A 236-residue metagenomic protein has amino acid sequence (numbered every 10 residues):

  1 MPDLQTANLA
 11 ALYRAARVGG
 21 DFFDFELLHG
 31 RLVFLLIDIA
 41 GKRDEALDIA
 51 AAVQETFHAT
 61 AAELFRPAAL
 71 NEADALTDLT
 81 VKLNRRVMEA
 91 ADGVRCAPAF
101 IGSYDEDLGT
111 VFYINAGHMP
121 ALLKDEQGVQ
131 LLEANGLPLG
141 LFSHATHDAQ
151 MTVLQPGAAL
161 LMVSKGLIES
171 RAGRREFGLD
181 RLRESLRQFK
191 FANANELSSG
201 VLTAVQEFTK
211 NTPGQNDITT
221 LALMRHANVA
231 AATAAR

Functional and structural regions predicted by a protein language model:
M1-A159, N211-R236: … and, occasionally, acidic/histidine-rich disordered N-termini of signaling adaptors
K42, E169-S170: Short beta-strands and strand-coil junctions in structured, solvent-facing domains, enriched
L47-D48, R174-F177: Generic recognition of short, well-ordered alpha-helical segments
Q54-A62, I168, R183-K190: Short amphipathic alpha-helical signal-transduction/dimerization elements
N71, A75, R174, N193: Catalytic cores of large soluble enzymes that bind and process phosphate-bearing ligands
L123-E126, R171-R175: Cytochrome P450 core scaffold surrounding the K-helix E-X-X-R motif and the conserved "meander" helix-loop region
G157, G173, D180, E184 (+3 more regions): Non-catalytic regulatory/interaction regions at protein termini and inter-domain linkers
